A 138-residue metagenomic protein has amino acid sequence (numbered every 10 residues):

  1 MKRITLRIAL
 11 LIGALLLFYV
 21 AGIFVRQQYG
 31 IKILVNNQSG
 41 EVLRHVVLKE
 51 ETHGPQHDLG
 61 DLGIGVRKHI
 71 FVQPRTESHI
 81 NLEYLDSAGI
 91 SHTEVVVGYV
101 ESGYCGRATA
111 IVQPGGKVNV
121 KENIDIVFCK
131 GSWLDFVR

Functional and structural regions predicted by a protein language model:
R3-F24: Hydrophobic membrane-insertion alpha-helices, especially the h-region of bacterial N-terminal signal peptides
Y19-G22, V96-R138: Extracellular beta-sheet/turn segments enriched in Thr/Pro/Gly and aliphatic residues
G22, I31-V42: Asparagine-centered strand-capping/turn motif at beta-strand->loop junctions
R26-Q28, E41, R75-E77: Short, surface-exposed loop/turn motifs at beta-strand boundaries within globular domains
Q28-I31, G63-V66, F71, W133-R138: A charged, solvent-exposed segment within the mature domains of Sec-exported extracytoplasmic proteins
K49-G98: Extracytoplasmic/periplasmic/luminal assembly and interaction segments in envelope/secretory/respiratory proteins
